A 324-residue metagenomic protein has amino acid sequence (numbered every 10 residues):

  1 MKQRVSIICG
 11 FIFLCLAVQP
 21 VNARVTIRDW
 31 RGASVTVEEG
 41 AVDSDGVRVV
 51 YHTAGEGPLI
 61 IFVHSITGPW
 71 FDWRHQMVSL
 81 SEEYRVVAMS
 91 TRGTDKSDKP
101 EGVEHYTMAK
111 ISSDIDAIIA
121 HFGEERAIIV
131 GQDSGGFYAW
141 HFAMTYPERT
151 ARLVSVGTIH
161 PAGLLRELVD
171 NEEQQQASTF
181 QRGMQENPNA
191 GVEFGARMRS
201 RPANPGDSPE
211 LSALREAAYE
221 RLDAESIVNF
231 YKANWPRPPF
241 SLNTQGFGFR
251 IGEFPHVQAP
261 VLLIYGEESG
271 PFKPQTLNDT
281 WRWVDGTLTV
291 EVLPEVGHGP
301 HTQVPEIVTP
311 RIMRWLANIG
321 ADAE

Functional and structural regions predicted by a protein language model:
R4, I8-I60, E82-Y84, E125 (+2 more regions): Alpha/beta-hydrolase fold catalytic core
R24-D29, V35, V87, T94-R126 (+3 more regions): Flexible "cap/lid" subdomain of the alpha/beta-hydrolase fold that forms the substrate-access gate
V47-D98: Conserved HGGG/HGGXW glycine-rich cap/lid loop of the alpha/beta-hydrolase fold
E56, E267-S269, E295-G297: Acidic beta-to-alpha connecting loop that harbors the catalytic carboxylate
S65, D133, Q303: Conserved acidic functional residues
R74, W140-M144, T309: Short, hydrophobic alpha-helix immediately C-terminal to the catalytic nucleophile
I115, V308, I312, L316: Hydrophobic "lid"/C-terminal helical patch of Rossmann-like NAD(P)-dependent dehydrogenase/epimerase domains
V296-P305: Catalytic histidine-centered segment of alpha/beta-hydrolase-like enzymes
